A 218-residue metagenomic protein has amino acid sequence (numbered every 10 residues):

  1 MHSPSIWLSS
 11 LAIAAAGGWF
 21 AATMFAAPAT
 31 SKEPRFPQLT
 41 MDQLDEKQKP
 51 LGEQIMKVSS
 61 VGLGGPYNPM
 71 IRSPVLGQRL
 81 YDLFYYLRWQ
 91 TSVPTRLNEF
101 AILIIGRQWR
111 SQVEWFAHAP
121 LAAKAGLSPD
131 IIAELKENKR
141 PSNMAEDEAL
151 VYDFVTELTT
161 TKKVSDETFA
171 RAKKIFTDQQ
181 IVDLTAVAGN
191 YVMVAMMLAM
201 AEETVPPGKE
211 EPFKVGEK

Functional and structural regions predicted by a protein language model:
M1-A12: Bacterial N-terminal signal peptides that target proteins for export
S10-T23: Bacterial N-terminal signal peptides
F20-K218: Hydrophobic alpha-helical segments
